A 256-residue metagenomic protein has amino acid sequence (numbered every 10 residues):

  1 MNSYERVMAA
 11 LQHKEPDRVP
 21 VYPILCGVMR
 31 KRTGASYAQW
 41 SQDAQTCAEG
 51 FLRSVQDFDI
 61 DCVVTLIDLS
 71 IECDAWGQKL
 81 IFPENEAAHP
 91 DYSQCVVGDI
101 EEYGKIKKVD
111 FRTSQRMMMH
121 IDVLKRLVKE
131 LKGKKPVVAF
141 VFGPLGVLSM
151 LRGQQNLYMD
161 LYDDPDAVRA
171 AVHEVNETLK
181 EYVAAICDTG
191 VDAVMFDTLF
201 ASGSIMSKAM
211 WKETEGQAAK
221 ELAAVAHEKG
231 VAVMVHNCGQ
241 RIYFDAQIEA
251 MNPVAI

Functional and structural regions predicted by a protein language model:
M1-M29, A35-A38, G50, D61 (+2 more regions): Active-site loop segments of alpha/beta catalytic cores
Y37-L69: Segments that shape or occlude catalytic/ligand-binding pockets
T65-A75, A139-G146: Short, glycine/charge-rich beta-strand/loop segments that flank catalytic centers and engage negatively charged groups
D68-D110, G133-K134: A contiguous, low-structure linker/loop signature
